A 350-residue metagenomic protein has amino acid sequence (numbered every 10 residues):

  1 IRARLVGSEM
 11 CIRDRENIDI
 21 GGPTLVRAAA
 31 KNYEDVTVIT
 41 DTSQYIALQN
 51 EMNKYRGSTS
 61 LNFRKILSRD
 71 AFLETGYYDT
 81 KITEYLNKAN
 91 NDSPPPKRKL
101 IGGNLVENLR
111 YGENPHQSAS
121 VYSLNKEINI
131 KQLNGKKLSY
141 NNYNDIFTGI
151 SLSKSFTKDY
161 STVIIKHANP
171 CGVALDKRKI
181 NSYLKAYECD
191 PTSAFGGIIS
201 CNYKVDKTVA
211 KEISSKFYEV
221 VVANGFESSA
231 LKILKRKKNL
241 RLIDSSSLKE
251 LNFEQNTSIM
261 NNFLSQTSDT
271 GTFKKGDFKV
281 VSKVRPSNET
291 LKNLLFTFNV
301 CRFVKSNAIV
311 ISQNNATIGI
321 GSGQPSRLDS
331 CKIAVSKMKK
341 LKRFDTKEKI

Functional and structural regions predicted by a protein language model:
I1-I12: Single conserved hydrophobic/aromatic residue that forms the stacking wall/gate of nucleotide- or nucleobase-binding
R13-N17, Y33-I39, E51-D70, N134-Y140 (+3 more regions): Flexible, glycine/proline-enriched loop segments at strand-loop-helix junctions that form or flank small-ligand binding
E16-E34, D41-Q44, K305: Short alpha-helices
G22, A71, I213: A residue-level signal for conserved active-site and pocket-lining positions in enzyme catalytic cores
S43, A47-K99: Non-catalytic interaction/clamp surfaces of large macromolecular machines
D79-T80, K88-I350: ATP-dependent carboxylate/acyl-activation modules
